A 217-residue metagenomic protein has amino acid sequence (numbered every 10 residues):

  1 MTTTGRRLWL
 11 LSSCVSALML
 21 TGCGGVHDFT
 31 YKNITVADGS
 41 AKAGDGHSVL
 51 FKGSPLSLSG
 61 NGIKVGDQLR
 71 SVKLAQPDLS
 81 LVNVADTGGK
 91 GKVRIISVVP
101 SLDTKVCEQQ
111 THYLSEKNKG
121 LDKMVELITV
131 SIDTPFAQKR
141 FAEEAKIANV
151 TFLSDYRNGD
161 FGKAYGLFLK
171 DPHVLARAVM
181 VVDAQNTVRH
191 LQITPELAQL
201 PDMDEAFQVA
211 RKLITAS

Functional and structural regions predicted by a protein language model:
T2-L8, M19-A75: N-terminal targeting signals for export/organelle localization
Q68, V93, V174-A176: Short, small/polar residue-rich loop motifs at catalytic or cofactor-binding pockets
K73, A85-D86, I193: Short clusters of small/polar residues that mark proteolytic maturation junctions
D78-S80, Q185: Residue-level recognition of short loop/turn positions
N83-L114, E126: Short active-site neighborhood of thiol/selenol oxidoreductases, capturing the structured segment around
E108-I147, F152, G159-F161: Structural microenvironment flanking redox-active thiols in thiol-disulfide oxidoreductases
V150, F168-M180: Structural micro-motif
A176-S217: Thiol-/selenol-based redox modules, centered on thioredoxin-like and closely related oxidoreductase domains
